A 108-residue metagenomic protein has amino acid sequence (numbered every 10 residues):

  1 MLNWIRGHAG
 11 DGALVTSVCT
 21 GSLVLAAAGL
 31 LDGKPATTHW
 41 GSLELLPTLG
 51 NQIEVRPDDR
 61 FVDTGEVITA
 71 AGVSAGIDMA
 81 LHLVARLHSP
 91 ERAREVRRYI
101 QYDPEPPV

Functional and structural regions predicted by a protein language model:
M1-V108: Active-site-adjacent pocket-lining segments in enzyme domains
